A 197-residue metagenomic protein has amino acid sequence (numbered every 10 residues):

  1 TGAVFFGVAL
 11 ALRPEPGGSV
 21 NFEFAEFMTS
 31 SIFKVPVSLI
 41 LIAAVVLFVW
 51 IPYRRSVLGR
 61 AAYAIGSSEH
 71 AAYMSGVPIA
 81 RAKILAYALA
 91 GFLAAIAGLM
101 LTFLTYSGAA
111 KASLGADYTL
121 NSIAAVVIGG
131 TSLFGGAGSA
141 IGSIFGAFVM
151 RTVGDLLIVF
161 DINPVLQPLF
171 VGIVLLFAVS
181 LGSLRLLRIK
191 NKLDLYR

Functional and structural regions predicted by a protein language model:
T1-S56, A82-L85, L104-G115, I162 (+1 more regions): Transmembrane helix-bundle core of multi-pass membrane transporters and related energy-transducing complexes
G2-L10, L41-I51, Y87-G98, I128-T131 (+2 more regions): Hydrophobic core segments of alpha-helical transmembrane domains in multi-pass membrane transport and ion-translocation
A25-S30, A61-A64, H70-M74, D155-I158: Short amphipathic alpha-helical coupling elements at transmembrane boundaries
V37-L41, A82-L89, I141-G142, Q167-F170: Alpha-helical transmembrane segments of integral membrane proteins
L47-F48, M74, P78-R81, L104 (+1 more regions): Cytosolic-side transmembrane-helix boundaries in multi-pass membrane proteins
F48-A88: Membrane-helix/interface signature in polytopic inner-membrane proteins
P78-F103, L120: Transmembrane alpha-helices
A94, A109-V171: Transmembrane alpha-helical segments in multi-pass inner-membrane proteins
